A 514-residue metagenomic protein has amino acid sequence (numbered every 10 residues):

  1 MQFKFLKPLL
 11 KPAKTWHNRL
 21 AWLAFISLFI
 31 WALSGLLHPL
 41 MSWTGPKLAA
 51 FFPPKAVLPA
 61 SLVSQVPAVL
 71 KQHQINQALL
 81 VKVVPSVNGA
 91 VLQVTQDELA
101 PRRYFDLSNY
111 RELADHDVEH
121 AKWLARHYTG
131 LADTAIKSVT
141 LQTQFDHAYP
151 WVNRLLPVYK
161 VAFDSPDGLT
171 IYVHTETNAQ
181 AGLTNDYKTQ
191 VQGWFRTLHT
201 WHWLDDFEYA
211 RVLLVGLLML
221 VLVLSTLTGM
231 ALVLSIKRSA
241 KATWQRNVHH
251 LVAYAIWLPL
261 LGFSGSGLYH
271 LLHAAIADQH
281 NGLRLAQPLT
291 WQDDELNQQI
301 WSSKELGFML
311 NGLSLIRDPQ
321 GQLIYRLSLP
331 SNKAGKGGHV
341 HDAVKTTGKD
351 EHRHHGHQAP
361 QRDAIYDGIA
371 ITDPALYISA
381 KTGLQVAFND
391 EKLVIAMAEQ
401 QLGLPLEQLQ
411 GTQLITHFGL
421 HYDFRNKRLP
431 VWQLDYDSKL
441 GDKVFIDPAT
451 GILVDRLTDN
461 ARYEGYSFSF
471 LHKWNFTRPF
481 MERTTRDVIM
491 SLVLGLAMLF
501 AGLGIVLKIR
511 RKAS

Functional and structural regions predicted by a protein language model:
Q2-S514: Conserved histidines in hydrophobic membrane contexts and catalytic metal-binding motifs
